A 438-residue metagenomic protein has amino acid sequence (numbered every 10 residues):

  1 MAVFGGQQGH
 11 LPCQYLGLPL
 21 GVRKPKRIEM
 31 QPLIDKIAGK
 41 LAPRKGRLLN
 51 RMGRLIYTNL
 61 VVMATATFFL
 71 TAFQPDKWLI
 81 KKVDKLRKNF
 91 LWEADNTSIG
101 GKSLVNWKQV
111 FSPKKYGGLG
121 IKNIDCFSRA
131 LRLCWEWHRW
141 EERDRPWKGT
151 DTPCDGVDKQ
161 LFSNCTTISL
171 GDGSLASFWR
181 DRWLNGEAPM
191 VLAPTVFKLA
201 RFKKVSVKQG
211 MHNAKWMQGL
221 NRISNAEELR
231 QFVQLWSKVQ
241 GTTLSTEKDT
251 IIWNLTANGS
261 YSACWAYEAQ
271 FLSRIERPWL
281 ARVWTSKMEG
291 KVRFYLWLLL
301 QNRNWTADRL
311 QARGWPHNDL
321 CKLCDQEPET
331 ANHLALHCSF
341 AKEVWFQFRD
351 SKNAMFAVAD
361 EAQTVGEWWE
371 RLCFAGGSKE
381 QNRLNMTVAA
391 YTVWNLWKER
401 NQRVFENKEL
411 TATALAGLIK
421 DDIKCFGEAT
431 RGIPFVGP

Functional and structural regions predicted by a protein language model:
M1-P438: A helix-boundary/hinge signal
